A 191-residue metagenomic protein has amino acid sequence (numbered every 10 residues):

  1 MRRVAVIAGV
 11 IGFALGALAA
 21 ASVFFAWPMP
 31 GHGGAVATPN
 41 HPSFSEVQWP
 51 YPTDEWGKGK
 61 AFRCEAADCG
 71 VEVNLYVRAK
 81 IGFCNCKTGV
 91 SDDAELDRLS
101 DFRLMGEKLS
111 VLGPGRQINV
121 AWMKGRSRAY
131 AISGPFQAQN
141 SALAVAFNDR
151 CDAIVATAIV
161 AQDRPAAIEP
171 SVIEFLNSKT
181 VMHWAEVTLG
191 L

Functional and structural regions predicted by a protein language model:
I7-P28: Hydrophobic membrane-insertion alpha-helices, especially the h-region of bacterial N-terminal signal peptides
A26-P42: Ser/Thr/Pro/Gly-rich low-complexity linker/stalk segments immediately outside membranes or between
Q48-E95: Secretory pathway targeting signatures of secreted, lumenal, and periplasmic proteins
E55-G57, C69, W122-K124, A146-A153: Short, solvent-exposed coil/turn segments at beta-strand boundaries
G59-K60, G70, K87, F136-A144 (+2 more regions): Short, surface-exposed coil-to-beta transition loops
I81-M123: Structured, soluble extracytoplasmic/luminal domains of envelope-associated proteins
G106-D149: Signature of long, low-cysteine stretches enriched in small and polar/charged residues
R150-L191: Surface-exposed amphipathic alpha-helical segments
